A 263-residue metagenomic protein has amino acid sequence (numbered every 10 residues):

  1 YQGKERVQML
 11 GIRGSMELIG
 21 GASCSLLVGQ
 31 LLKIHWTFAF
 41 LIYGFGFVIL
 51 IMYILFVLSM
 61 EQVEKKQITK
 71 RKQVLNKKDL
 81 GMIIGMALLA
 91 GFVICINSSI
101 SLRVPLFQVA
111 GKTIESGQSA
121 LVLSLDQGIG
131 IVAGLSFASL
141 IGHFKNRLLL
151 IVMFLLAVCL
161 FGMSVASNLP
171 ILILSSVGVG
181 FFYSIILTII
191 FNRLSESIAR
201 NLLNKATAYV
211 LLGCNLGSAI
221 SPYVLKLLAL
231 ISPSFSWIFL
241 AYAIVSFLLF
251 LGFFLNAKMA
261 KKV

Functional and structural regions predicted by a protein language model:
Y1-M16: Cytoplasmic helix-loop-helix junction between adjacent transmembrane helices in 12-TM secondary transporters
Y1-Q2, I185-I198: Intracellular juxtamembrane helix-capping segments at the cytosolic ends of symmetry-related transmembrane helices
F40-L55, I238-F254: Symmetry-related core transmembrane helices of the 12-TM Major Facilitator Superfamily/SLC fold
S59-M86: Juxtamembrane intracellular "pre-TM" segments in multi-pass secondary transporters
I83-L123: Extracytoplasmic gate region of multi-pass secondary transporters
A133-K145: Helix-to-loop junctions at the C-terminal end of transmembrane segments in multipass secondary transporters
K145-I190: C-terminal transmembrane helical hairpin of 12-TM major facilitator-type secondary transporters
I198-S232: A late C-terminal transmembrane helix in Major Facilitator Superfamily
